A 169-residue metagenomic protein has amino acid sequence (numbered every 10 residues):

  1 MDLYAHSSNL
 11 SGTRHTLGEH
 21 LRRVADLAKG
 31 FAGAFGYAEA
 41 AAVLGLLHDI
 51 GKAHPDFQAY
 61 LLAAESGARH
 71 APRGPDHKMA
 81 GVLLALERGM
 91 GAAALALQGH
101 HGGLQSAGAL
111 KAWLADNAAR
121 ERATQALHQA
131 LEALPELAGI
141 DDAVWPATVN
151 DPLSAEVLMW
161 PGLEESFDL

Functional and structural regions predicted by a protein language model:
M1-L169: Accessory nucleic-acid engagement/destabilization modules that flank
